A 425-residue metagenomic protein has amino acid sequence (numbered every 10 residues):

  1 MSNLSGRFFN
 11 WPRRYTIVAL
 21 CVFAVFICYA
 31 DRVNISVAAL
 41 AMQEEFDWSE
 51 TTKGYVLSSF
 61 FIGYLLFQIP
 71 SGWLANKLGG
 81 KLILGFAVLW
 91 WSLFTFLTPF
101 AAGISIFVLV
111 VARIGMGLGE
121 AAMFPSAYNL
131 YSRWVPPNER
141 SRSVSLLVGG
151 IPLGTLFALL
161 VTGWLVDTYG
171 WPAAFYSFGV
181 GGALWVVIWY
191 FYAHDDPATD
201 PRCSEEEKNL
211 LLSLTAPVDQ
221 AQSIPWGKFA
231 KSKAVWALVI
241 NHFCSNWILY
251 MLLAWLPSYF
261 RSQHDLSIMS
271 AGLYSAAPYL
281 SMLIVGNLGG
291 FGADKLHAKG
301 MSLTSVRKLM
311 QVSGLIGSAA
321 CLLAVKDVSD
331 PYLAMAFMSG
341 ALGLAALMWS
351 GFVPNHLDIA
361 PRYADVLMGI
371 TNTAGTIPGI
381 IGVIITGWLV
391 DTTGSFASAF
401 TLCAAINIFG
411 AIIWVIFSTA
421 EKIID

Functional and structural regions predicted by a protein language model:
T16-E50, L252-P257: Extracytoplasmic
I35-S36, S232-G289, W349, V353: Extracytoplasmic gate region of multi-pass secondary transporters
S58-W73, A276-G289: Central cavity-lining transmembrane alpha-helices of secondary-active solute carriers, predominantly the Major
L66-I106: Conserved MFS/SLC helix-loop-helix module at the cytosolic interface between two early adjacent transmembrane helices
L89-G103, V312, I316-S329: C-terminal ends and interior cores of transmembrane alpha-helices in multi-pass membrane transporters/permeases
F94, I106-A122, C321, L333-M348: Hydrophobic core of transmembrane alpha-helices in multi-pass small-molecule transporters, especially MFS/SLC-type
A112-I151: Cytoplasmic helix-loop-helix junction between adjacent transmembrane helices in 12-TM secondary transporters
L147, I151-D200: Helix-loop-helix hairpin linking two adjacent transmembrane segments in secondary transporters
